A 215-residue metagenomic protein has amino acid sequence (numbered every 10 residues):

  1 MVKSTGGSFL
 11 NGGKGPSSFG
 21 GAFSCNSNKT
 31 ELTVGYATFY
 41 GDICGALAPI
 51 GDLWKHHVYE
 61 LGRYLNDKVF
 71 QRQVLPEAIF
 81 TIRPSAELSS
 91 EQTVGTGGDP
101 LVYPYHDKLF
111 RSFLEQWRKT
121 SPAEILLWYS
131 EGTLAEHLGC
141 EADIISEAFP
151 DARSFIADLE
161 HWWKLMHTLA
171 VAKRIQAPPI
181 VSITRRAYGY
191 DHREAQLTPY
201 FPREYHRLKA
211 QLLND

Functional and structural regions predicted by a protein language model:
M1-D215: ATP/NTP-dependent adenylation/nucleotidyl-transfer catalytic domains that generate, transfer, or process NMP-activated
